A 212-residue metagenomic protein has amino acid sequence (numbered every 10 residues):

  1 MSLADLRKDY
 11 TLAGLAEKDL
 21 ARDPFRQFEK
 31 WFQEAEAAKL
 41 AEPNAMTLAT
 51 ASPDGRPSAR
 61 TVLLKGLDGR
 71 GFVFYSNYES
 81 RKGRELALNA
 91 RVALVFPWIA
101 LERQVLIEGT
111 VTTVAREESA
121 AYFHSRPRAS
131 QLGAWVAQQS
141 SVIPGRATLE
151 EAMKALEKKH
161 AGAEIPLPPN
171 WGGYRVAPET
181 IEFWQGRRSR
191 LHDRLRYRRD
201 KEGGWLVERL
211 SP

Functional and structural regions predicted by a protein language model:
M1-P212: Binding-site signature for planar aromatic cofactors or substrates
